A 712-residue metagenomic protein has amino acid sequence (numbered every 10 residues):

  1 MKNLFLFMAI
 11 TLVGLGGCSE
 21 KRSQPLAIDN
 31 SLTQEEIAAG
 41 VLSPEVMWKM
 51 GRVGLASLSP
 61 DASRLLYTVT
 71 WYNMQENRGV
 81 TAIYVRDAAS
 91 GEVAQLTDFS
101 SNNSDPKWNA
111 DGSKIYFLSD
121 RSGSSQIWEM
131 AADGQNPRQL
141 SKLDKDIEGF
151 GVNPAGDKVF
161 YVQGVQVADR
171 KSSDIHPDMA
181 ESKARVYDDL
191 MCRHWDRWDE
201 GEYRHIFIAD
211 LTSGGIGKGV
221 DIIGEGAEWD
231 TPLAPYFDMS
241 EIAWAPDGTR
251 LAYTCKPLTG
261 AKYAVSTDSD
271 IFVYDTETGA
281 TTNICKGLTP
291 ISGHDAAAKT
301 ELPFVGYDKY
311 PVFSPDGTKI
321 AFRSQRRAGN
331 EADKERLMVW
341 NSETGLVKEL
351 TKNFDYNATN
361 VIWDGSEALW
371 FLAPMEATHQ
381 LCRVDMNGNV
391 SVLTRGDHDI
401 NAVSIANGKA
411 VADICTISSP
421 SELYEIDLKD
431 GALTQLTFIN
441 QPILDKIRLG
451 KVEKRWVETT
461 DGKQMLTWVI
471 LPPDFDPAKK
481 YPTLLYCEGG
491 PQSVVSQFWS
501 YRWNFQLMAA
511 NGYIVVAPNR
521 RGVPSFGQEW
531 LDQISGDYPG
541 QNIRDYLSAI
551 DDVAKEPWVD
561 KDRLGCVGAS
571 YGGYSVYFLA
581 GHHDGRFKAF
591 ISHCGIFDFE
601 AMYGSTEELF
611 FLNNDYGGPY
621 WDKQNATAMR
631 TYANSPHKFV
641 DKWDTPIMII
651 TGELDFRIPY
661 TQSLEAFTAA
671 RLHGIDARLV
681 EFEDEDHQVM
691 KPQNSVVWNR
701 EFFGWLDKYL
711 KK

Functional and structural regions predicted by a protein language model:
Q24-S31, V80-T81, G164-E225, T254-P257 (+5 more regions): Predominantly five- to eight-bladed beta-propeller fold
E45-T81: Beta-strand-rich domains and repeat architectures in extracellular enzymes and scaffolds, especially beta-propellers
M50-L65, S100-L118, P137, D144-V159 (+14 more regions): Conserved beta-propeller blade repeats
W71-Q75, R121-S124, Q166-D169, L258-A261 (+3 more regions): Short glycine/acidic-enriched loop and turn motifs that connect beta-strands
A82-D87, E129-A131, H205-L211, D268-E277 (+3 more regions): Beta-propeller blade signature
A209, T437-A478: N-terminal cap/lid segment of alpha/beta-hydrolase-fold proteins
L471, K479-G489: Short beta-strand element of the alpha/beta-hydrolase
N504, A509, A517-K712: Active-site-proximal cap/loop segments of hydrolase catalytic domains
